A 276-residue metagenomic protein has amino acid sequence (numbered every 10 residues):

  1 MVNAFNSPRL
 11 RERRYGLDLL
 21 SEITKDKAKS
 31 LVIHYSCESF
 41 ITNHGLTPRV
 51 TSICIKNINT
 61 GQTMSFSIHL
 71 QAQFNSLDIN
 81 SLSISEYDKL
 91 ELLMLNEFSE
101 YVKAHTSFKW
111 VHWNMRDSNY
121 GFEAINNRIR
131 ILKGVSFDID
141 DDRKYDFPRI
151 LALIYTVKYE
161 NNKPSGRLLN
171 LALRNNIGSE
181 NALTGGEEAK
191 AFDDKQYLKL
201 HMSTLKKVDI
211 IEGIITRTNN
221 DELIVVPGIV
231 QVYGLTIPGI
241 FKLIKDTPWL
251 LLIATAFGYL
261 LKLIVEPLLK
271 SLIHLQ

Functional and structural regions predicted by a protein language model:
N3-E123: Conserved non-catalytic scaffold segment of RNase H-like nuclease domains
G16-L20, F74-N75, E91, F98 (+7 more regions): Generic structural signal of hydrophobic/aromatic residues within well-ordered alpha-helices of folded domains
R49-T51, Q62-I68, A72-F74, F108-H201 (+4 more regions): Metal-dependent phosphoesterase core characteristic of DEDDh/y 3'-5' exonuclease domains
I79-E86, D194-Q196, M202, T216 (+1 more regions): Alpha-helix capping and helix-coil boundary motifs
T106, Y159-N162, T247, H274: Short, flexible coil/linker elements and helix-boundary hinge sites characteristic of intrinsically disordered
L205-L243: Mixed-charge, glycine-rich, non-catalytic linkers/tails in nucleic-acid processing enzymes
Q231-Q276: C-terminal single-pass membrane-anchor helix
